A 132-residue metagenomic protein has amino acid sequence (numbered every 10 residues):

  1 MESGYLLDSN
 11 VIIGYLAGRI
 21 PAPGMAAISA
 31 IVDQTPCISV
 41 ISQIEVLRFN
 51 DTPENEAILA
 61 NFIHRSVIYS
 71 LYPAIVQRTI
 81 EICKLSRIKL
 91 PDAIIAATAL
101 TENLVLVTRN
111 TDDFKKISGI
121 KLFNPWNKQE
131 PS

Functional and structural regions predicted by a protein language model:
M1-I38, R48-A60, H64, Q129-S132: Short, well-structured N-terminal submotif of metal-dependent ribonuclease cores
E2-G4, A96, E102-S132: Acidic, PIN/NYN-like endoribonuclease modules and their adjacent C-terminal/linker elements
D8-S9, V46, T79, A99 (+1 more regions): Generic structural signal for small/hydrophobic residues in well-ordered secondary structure, especially within
V11-I12, S42, I75, I94-I95 (+1 more regions): Alpha-helix capping/helix-boundary segments
I12-I13, L47, K115, F123: Nucleotide phosphate-binding site architecture
I44-E45, H64-L85: Acidic catalytic patch
L85-P91: Donor nucleotide-sugar recognition loop
